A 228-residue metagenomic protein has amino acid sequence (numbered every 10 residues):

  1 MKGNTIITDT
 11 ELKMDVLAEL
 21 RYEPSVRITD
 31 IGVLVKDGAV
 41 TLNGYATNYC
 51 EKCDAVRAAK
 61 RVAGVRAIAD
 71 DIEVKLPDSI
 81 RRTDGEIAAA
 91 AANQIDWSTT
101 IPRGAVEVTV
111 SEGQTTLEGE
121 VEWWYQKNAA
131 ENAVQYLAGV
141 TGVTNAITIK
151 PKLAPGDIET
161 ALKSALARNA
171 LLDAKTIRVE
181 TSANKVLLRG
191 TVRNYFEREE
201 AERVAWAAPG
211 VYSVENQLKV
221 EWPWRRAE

Functional and structural regions predicted by a protein language model:
M1-E228: N-terminal targeting leaders
